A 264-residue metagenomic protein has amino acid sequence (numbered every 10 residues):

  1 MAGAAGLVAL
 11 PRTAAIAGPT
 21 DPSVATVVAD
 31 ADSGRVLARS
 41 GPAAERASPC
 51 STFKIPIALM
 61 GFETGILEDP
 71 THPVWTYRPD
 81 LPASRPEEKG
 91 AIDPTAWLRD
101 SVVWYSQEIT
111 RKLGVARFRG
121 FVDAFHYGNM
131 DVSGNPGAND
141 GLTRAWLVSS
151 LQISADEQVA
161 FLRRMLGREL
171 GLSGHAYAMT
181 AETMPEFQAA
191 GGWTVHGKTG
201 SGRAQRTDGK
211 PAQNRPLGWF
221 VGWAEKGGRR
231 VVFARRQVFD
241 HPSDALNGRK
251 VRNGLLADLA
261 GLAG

Functional and structural regions predicted by a protein language model:
A2-P19: N-terminal twin-arginine translocation
I16, E63-P79, L172-Y177: Short, well-structured active-site flanking segments
I16-G41, V221-E225, R235: A short, well-structured edge-of-sheet supersecondary motif
G34, A47-T71, W97, Q158 (+1 more regions): Active-site SXXK
R39-A44, G90-A91, R99-S106, G137-L147 (+1 more regions): Flexible glycine/proline-enriched surface loops and loop-helix/loop-strand junctions
E45, I55, L59, T95 (+8 more regions): Solvent-exposed, polar/charged alpha-helical surfaces in well-ordered, non-transmembrane soluble domains, broadly
R46, K112-G114, E169-W193, G197-G264: Structured C-terminal helix/loop/strand segments within mature extracytoplasmic catalytic/sensor domains
P86-K89, P94, T110-G167: Mid-domain, small-residue-enriched loop/turn segments at the edges of structured enzyme/sensor domains
